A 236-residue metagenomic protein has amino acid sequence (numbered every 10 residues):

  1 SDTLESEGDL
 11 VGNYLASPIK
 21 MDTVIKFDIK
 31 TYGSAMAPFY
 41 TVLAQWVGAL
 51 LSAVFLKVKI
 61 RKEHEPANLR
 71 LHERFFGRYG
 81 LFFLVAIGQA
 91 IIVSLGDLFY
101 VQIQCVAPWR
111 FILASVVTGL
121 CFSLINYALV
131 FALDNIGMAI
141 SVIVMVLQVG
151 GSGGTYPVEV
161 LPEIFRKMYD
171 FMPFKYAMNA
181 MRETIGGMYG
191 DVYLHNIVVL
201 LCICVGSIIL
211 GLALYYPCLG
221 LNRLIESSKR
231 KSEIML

Functional and structural regions predicted by a protein language model:
D2-L236: Membrane-spanning alpha-helical segments of multipass transporters and channels
